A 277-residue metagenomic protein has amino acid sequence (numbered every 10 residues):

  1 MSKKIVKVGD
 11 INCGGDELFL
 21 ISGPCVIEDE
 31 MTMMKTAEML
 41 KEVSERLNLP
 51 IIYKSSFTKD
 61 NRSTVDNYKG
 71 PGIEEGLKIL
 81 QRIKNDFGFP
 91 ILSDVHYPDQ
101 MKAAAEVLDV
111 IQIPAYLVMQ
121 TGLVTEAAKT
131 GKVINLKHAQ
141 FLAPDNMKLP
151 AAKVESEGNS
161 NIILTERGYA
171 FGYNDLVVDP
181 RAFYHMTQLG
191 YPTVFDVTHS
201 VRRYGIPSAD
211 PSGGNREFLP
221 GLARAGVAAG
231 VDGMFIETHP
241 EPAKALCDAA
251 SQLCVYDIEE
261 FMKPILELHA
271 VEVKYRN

Functional and structural regions predicted by a protein language model:
M1-L20, K78, E272-N277: N-terminal amphipathic alpha-helix/helix-capping segment at the start of soluble metabolic enzymes
V8-S22, E45-S55, M234-E237: N-terminal glycine-rich anion-binding loops that anchor highly charged ligand groups
G15-L18, L47-I51, N85-I91, V107-D109 (+4 more regions): Short, well-ordered coil/turn segments that N-cap beta-strands
L20-M33, I51-I73, T238-D248: Glycine-rich, proline-tolerant flexible connector loops at the mouths of alpha/beta enzymes
M39-L47, D66-L92, A127-V133, F183-T193 (+2 more regions): Alpha-helix-loop-beta-strand connector modules within alpha/beta enzyme cores
D66-E74, F87, V110-L117, Y173-V177 (+3 more regions): Active-site-adjacent loop and "lid" segments of alpha/beta metabolic enzymes
P71-G72, D86-Q100, D109-G122, V133-P144 (+1 more regions): Catalytic beta/alpha-barrel core
T130-T238: Catalytic alpha/beta core domains of metabolic enzymes, predominantly
